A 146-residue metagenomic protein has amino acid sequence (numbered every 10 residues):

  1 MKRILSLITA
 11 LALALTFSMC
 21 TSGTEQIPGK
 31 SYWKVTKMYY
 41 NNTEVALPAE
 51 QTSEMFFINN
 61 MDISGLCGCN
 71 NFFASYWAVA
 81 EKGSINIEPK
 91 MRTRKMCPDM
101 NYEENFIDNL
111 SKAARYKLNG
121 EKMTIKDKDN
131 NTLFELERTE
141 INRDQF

Functional and structural regions predicted by a protein language model:
M1-I8: Bacterial N-terminal signal peptides that target proteins for export
S6, M19-F146: Lipid interaction determinants
I8-T16: Bacterial N-terminal signal peptides
